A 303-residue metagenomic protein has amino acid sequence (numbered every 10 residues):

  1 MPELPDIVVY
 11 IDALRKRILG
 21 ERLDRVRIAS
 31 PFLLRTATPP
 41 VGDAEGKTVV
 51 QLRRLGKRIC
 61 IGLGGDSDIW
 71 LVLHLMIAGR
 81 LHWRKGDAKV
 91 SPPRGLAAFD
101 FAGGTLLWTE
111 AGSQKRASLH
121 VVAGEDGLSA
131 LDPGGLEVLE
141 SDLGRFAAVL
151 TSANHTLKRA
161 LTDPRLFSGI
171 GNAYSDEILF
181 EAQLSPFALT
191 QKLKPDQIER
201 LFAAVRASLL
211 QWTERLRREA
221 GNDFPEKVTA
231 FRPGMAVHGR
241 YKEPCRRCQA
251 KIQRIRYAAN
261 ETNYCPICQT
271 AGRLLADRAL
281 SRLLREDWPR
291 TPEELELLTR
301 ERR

Functional and structural regions predicted by a protein language model:
M1-S129, I267-L275, S281-R303: Acidic, proline/glycine-enriched N-terminal capping motif
R22-P40, R53, R58, G65 (+1 more regions): Basic, nucleic-acid-binding surfaces and adjacent catalytic neighborhoods in DNA/RNA-processing proteins
D68-L184, L189-K192, D196, L201: Phosphate/anion-contacting hairpin/loop surfaces
